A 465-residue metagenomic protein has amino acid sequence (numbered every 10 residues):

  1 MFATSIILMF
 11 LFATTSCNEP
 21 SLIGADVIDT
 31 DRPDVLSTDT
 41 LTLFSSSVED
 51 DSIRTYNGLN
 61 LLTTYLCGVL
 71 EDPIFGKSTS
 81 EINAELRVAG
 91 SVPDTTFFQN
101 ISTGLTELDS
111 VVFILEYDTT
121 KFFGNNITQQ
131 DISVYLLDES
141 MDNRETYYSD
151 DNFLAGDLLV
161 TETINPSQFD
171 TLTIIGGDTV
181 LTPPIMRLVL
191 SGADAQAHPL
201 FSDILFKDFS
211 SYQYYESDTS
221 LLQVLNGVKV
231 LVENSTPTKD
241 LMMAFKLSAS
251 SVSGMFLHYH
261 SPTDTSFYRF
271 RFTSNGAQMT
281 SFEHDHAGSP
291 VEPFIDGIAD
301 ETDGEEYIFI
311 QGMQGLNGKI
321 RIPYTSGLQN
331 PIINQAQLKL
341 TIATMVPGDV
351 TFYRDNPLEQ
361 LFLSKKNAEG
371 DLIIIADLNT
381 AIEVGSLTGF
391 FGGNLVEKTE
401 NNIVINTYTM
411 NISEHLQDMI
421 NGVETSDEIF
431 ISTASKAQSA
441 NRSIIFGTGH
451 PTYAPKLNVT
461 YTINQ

Functional and structural regions predicted by a protein language model:
F2-Q465: Secreted, disulfide-rich extracellular signaling modules
